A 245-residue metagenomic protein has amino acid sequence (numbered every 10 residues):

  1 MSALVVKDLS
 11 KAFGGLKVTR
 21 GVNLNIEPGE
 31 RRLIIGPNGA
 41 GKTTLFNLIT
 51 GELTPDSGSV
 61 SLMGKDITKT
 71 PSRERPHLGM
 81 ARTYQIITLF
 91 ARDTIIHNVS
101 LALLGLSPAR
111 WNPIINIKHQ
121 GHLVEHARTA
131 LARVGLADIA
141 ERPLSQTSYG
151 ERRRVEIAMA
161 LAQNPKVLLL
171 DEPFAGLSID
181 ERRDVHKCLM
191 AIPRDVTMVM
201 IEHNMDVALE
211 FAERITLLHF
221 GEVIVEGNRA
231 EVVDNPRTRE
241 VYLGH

Functional and structural regions predicted by a protein language model:
S2-H245: Glycine-rich phosphate-binding loops of nucleotide-dependent enzymes
